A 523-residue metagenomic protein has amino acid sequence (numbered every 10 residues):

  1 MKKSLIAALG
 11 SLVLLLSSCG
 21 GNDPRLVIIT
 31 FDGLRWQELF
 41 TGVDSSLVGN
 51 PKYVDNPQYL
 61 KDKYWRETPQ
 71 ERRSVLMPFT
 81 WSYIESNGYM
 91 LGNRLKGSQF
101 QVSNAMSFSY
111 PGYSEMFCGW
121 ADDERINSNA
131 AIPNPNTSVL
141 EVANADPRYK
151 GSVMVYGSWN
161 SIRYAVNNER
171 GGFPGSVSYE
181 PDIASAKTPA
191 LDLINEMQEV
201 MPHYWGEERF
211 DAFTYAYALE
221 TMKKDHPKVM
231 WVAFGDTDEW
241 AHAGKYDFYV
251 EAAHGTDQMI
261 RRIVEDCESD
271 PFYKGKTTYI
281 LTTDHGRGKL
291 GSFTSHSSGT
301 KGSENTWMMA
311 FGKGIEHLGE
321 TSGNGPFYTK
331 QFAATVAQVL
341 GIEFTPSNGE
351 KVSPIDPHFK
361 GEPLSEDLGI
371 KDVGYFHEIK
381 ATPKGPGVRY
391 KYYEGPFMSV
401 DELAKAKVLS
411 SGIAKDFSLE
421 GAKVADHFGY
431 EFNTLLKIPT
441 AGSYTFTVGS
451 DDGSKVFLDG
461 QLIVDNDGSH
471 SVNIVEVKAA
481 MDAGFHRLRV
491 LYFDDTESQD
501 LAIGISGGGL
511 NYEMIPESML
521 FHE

Functional and structural regions predicted by a protein language model:
L16-S18: C-terminal motif of bacterial Sec signal peptides marking the signal peptidase cleavage site
L26-T30, W36, D257-H296, V336: Metal-dependent active-site segment of extracytoplasmic phospho-/sulfohydrolases and closely related
Q37, T41-A105: Short, structured active-site-proximal loop/turn typified by the sulfatase FGly-forming signature C/S-X-P-X-R
Y113-G119, H296-I342: Substrate-binding rim/cap in mid-to-C-terminal beta-strand-loop elements of soluble/periplasmic
C118-I132, G172-G206, F210: Acidic, His- and aromatic-enriched active-site or binding-groove loops in soluble protein domains that engage sugars
V139-L140, D146, G323-F359: Non-catalytic, well-ordered alpha-helical segments in soluble enzyme domains
N168-R170, A216-R262: Active-site His/acidic residue clusters
I370-T445, G449-E523: Extracellular/secretory pathway-exposed regions associated with glycan biology
